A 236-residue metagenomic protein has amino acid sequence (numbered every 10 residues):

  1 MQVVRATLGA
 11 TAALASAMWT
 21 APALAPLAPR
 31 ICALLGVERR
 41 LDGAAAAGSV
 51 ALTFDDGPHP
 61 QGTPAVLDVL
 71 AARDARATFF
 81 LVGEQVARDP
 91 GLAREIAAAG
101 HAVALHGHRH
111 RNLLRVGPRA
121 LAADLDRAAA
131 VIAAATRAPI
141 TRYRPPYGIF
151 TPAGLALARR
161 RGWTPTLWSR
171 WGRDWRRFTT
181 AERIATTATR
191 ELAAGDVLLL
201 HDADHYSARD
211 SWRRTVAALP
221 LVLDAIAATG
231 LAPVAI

Functional and structural regions predicted by a protein language model:
M1-L41: N-terminal membrane-anchoring alpha-helices
P26-L114, A120, D124-R127, V131 (+3 more regions): Active-site beta->alpha N-cap acidic-glycine motif
D55, L70, F79, V103 (+4 more regions): Divalent metal-coordination and catalytic microenvironments
G57, V82-E84, H108, P146-G148 (+2 more regions): Active-site beta-loop-alpha junctions enriched in small/polar residues
R111-V116, D174-R176, Y206-R209: A short acidic, helix-capping loop that chelates divalent metal ions and anchors anionic groups
P118-L125, T179-T186, W212-L219: Charged helix-capping and loop-helix junction motifs
I149, L155-E191, L231-I236: His/Asp/Glu-enriched short active-site or ligand-binding loop at hydrolase and phosphoryl-transfer sites
A188-I236: Catalytic grooves of carbohydrate-active enzymes
